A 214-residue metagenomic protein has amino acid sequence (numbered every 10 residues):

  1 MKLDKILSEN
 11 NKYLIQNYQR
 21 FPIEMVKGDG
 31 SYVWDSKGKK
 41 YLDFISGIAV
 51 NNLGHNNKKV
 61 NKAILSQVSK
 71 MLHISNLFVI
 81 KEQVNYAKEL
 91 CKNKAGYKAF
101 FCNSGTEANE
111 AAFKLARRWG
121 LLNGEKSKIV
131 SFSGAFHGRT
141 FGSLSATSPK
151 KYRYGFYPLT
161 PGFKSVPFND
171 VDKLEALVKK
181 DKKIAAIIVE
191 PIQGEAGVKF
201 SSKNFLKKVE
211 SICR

Functional and structural regions predicted by a protein language model:
M1-D29: Active-site-adjacent loop/helix segments that line or gate small-molecule/cofactor pockets in enzymes
K12, K40-G124, V130, G138: Glycine-rich loop-to-alpha-helix module at the N-terminal edge of alpha/beta enzyme cores
I23-D43: Active-site and channel-lining beta-strand-loop segments that bind or position nucleotide-derived/phosphorylated
G47, K70-M71, V171, P191-E195: A short, flexible beta-alpha/helix-coil linker loop
K88-A186: PLP-dependent aspartate aminotransferase-fold enzymes
D181-V198: Short acidic, glycine-rich surface-loop motifs adjacent to enzyme active sites
K199-R214: Catalytic PLP-binding core of fold-type I/II PLP enzymes
